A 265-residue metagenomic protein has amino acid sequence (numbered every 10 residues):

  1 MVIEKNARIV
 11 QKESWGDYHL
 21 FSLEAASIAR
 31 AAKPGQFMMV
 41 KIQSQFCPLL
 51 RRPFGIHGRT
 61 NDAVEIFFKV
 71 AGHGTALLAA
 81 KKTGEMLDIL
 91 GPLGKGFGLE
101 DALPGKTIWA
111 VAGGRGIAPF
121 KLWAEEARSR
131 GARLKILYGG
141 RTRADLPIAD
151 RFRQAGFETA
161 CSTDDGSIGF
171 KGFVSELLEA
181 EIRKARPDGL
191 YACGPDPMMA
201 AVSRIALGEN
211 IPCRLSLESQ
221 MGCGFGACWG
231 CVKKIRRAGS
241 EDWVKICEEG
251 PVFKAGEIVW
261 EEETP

Functional and structural regions predicted by a protein language model:
V2-E85: Ferredoxin-reductase
Q11, G58, C161-T163, L215 (+1 more regions): Structural signal for conserved beta-strand scaffold positions within catalytic alpha/beta enzyme cores
H73-Q220: FNR/FR-type flavoprotein reductase catalytic core
P119, D196-P197, E218-V252: Local cysteine-cluster metal-coordination motifs and their immediate loop/turn environment, predominantly Fe-S cluster
K245-P265: Short microdomains enriched in Cys/His and/or Lys/Arg
